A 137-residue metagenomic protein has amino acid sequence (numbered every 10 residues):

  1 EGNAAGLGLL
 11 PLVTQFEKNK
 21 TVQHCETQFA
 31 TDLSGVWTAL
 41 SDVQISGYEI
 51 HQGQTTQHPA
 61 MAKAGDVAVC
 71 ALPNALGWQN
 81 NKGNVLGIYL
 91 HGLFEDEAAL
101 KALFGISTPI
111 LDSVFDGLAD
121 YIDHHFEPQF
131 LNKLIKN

Functional and structural regions predicted by a protein language model:
E1-S46: Cysteine-nucleophile active-site neighborhood
G2, C70, V85-L86: Short, functionally important structural connectors and interaction interfaces within domains
L9, I45-E49, V85-Y89: Conserved beta-strand scaffold positions in the cores of enzyme catalytic domains, especially in NTP/NDP-utilizing
P11, H24-E26, G47, H51 (+5 more regions): Generic hydrophobic alpha-helical scaffold/packing signal
T14-Q15, D32-S34, H51-Q57, V85 (+1 more regions): Short, glycine-/Ser/Thr-/acidic-enriched flexible segments
N19-T21, P59-M61, E97-A102: Short conserved micro-motifs at the rims of enzyme active sites and ligand-binding pockets
S34-K82: Catalytic beta-strand/loop cores that center a nucleophilic Ser/Cys/Thr and support acyl-enzyme chemistry
A75-N137: Acyltransferase
